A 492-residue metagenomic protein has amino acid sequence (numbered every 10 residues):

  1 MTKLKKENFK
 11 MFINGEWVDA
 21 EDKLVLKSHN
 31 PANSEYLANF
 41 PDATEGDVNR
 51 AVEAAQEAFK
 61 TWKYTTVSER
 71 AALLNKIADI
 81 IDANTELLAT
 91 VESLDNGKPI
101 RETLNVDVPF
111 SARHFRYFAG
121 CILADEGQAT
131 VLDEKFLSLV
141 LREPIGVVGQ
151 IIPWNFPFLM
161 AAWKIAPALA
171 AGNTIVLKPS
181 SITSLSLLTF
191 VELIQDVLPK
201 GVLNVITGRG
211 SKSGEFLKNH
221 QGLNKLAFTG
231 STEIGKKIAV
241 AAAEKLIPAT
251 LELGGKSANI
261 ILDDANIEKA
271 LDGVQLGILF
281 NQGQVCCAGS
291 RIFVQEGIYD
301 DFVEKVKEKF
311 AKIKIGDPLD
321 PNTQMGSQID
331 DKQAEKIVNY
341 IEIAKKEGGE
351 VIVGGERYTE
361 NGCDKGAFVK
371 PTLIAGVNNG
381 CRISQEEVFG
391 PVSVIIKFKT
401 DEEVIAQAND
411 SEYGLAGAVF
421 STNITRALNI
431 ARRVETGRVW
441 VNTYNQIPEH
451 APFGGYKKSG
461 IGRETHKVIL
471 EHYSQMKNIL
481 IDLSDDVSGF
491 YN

Functional and structural regions predicted by a protein language model:
M1-A32: Hydrophobic face of amphipathic alpha-helices that form TPR/SEL1-like repeat modules and related alpha-solenoid
N33-N39, L223, K314, I341 (+2 more regions): Conserved C-terminal structural/oligomerization subdomain of aldehyde/semialdehyde dehydrogenase
S34, R70, E92, F115 (+9 more regions): Residue-level signal for inorganic ion chemistry
E35-D125, K135: Glycine-rich loop-to-alpha-helix module at the N-terminal edge of alpha/beta enzyme cores
Y36-A43, E57-Y64, Q150, N259-L262 (+5 more regions): Short, well-ordered beta-strand elements within core beta-sheets of diverse protein domains
F59, K63, A78-T85, A89 (+19 more regions): Structural signal for hydrophobic packing residues in well-ordered secondary-structure cores of soluble enzyme domains
G127-K269, F398: Rossmann-like NAD(P) dinucleotide-binding subdomain of oxidoreductase/dehydrogenase enzymes
E233-N378, V441, S488-N492: ALDH superfamily catalytic-core signature
